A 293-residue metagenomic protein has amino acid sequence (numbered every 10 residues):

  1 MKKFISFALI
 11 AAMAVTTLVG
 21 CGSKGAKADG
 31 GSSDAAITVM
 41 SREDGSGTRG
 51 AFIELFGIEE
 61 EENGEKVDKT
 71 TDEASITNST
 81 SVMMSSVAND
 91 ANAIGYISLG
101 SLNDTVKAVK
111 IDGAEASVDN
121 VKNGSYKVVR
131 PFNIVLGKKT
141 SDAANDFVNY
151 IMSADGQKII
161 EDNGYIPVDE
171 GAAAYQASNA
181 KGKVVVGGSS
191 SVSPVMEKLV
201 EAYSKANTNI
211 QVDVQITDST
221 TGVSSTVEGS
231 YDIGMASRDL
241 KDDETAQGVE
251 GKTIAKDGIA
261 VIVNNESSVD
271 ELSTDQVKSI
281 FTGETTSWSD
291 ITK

Functional and structural regions predicted by a protein language model:
M1-F7: Positively charged n-region of N-terminal signal peptides that target proteins for export
F4, C21-K293: Exported/periplasmic ABC-transporter solute-binding proteins
A11-A12: Repetitive helical segments and hydrophobic/amphipathic motifs
T16-G20: C-terminal motif of bacterial Sec signal peptides marking the signal peptidase cleavage site
